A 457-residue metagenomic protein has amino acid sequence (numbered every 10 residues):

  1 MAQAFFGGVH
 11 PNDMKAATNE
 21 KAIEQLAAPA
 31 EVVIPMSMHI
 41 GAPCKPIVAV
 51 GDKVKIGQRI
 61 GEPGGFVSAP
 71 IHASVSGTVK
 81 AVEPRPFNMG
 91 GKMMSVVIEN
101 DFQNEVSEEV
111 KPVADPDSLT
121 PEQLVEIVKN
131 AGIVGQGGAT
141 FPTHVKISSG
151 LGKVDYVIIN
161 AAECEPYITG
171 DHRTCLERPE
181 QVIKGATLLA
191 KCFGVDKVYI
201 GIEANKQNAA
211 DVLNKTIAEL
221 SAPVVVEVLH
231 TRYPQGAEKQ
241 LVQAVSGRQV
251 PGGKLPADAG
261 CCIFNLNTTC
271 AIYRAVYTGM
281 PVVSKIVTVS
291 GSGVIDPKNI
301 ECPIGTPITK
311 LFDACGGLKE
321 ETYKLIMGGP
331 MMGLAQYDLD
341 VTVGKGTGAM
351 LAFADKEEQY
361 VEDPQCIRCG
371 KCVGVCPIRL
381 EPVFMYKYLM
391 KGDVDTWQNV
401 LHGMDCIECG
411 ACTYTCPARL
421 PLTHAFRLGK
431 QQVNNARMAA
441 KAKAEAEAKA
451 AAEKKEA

Functional and structural regions predicted by a protein language model:
M1-I47: N-terminal, Lys/Arg-enriched amphipathic/low-complexity engagement segments that precede the first folded domain
A49-E62, A81: Short, well-structured beta-strand-loop connectors
G77-V79: Conserved hydrophobic positions within beta-strands
A81, P86-F141, L151, Q207 (+1 more regions): Acidic low-complexity segments
V106-S107, G135, V157-D171, G293: Gly-rich Lys/Arg/Thr-decorated short loops/hinges at beta-loop-alpha junctions or inter-strand turns that position
A162, D196-I308, A314-K319, G329: Hydrophobic alpha-helical positions that pack around
L176-C192: Histidine-anchored nucleotide/phosphate-binding helix
T347-D363, V373, P377-A457: Ferredoxin-type iron-sulfur electron-transfer modules in oxidoreductases and energy-metabolism complexes
